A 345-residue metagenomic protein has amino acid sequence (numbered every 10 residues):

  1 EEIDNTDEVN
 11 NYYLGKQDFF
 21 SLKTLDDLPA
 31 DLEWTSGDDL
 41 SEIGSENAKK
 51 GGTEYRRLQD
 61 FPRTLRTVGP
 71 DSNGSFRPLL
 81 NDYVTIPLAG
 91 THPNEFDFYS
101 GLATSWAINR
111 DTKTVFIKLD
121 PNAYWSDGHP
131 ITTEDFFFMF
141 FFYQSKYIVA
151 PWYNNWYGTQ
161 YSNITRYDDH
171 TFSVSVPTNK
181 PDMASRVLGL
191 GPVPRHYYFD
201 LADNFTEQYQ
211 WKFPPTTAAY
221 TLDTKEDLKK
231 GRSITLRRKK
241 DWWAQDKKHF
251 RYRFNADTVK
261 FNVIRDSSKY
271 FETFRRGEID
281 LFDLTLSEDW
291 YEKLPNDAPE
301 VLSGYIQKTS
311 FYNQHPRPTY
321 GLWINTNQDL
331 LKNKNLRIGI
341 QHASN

Functional and structural regions predicted by a protein language model:
S21-T24, A30-L40, G52-R110, F141 (+1 more regions): N-terminal lobe/hinge region of extracytoplasmic solute-binding protein
A48-K49, Y153-D203, Q208-W211, A219-E226: Surface-exposed binding/hinge segments that line and control ligand-binding clefts or catalytic entry sites
G51-F61, T104, T114-I117, F136-M139 (+4 more regions): Short, well-ordered beta-strand elements
Y55, T132-M139, T171-S175, A219 (+3 more regions): Alpha-helical secondary-structure segments
P70-S75, L79-I86, G90-N94, L188-T258 (+1 more regions): Gly/Pro-rich hinge or "lid" segments in bacterial periplasmic/extracellular proteins
S105-V149, S173, Y270-T273, L330-K332 (+1 more regions): Aromatic- and charge-enriched surface segment that lines or borders ligand/interaction sites
D120, Q208, W243-D297: Ligand-site clamp/hinge motif
E292-Y312: Ligand-binding "clamshell"
